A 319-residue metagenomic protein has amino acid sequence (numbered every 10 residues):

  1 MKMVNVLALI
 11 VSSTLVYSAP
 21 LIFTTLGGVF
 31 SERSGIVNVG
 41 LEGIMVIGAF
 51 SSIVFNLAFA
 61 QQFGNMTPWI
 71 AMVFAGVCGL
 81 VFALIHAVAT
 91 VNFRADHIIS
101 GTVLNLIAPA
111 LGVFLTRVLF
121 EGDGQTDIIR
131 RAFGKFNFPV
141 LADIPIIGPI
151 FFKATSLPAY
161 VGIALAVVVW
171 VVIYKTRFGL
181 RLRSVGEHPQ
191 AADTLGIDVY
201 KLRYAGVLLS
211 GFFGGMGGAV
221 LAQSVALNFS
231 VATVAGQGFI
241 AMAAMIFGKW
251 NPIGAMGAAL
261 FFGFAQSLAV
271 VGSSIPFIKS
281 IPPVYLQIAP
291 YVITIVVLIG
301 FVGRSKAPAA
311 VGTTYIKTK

Functional and structural regions predicted by a protein language model:
M1-T25, V37, S51, A60-A71: Membrane-interfacial amphipathic/re-entrant helices at transmembrane-helix boundaries
T24, A49-I53, P109-V113, A159-V172 (+4 more regions): Hydrophobic core segments of alpha-helical transmembrane domains in multi-pass membrane transport and ion-translocation
V29-S51, V91-L104, R181, V225-I240 (+1 more regions): Short, non-helical or kinked segments that cap or interrupt transmembrane helices
Q62-P109, Q266: Alpha-helical transmembrane segments within multi-pass membrane transporters and channels
A108-K175, P276-L286, S305, G312-K319: Transmembrane helix-bundle core of multi-pass membrane transporters and related energy-transducing complexes
F151-F229, P252-I253, G257: Helix-loop-helix "hairpin" substructures at the membrane interface of multi-pass membrane proteins
E187-K201, G272-K319: Cytosolic-side transmembrane-helix boundaries in multi-pass membrane proteins
G214, S224, N228-Y291: Transmembrane alpha-helical segments in multi-pass inner-membrane proteins
